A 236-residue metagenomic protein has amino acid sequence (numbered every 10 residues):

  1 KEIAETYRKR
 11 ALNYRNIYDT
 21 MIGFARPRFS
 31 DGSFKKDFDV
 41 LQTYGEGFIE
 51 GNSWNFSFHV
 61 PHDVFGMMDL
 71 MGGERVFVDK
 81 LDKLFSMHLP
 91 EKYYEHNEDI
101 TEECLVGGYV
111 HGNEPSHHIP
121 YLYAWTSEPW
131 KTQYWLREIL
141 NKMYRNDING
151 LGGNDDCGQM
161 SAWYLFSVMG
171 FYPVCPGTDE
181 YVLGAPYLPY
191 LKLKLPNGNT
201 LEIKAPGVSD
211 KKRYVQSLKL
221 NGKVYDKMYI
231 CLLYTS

Functional and structural regions predicted by a protein language model:
K1-E202, P206-G207: Active-site core of glycosidic bond-cleaving carbohydrate-active enzymes
P196, L220-K223: Short strand-turn-strand beta-turns centered on an Asx-Gly dipeptide
D210: Conserved SET/PR domain catalytic loop and adjacent active-site segment of histone-lysine N-methyltransferases
R213-Q216: Beta-strand-rich binding/interaction modules
K227-Y229: Extended acidic/polar, glycine-enriched regions that form or flank non-catalytic beta-rich accessory modules
Y234-T235: Conserved small/polar residues in nucleotide/adenosyl-binding loops
